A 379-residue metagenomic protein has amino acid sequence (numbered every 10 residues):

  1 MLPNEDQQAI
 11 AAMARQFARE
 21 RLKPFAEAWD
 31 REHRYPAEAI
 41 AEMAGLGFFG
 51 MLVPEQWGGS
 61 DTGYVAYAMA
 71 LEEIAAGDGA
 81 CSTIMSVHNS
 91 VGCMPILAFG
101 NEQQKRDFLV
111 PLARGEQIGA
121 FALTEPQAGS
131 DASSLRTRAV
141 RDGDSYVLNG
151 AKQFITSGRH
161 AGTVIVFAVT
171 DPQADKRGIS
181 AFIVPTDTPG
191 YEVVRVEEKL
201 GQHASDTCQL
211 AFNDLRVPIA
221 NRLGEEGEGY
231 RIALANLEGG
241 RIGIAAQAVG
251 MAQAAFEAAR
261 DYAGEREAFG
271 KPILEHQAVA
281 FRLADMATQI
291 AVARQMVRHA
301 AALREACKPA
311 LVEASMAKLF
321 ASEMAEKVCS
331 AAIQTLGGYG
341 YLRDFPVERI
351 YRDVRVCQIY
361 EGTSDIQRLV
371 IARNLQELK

Functional and structural regions predicted by a protein language model:
M1-C81, V87, F99-Q104, P111-E116 (+4 more regions): Alpha-helical interface subdomain recognition
T62, D131-S133, S157-G162, D175-G178 (+2 more regions): Short glycine/proline-enriched turns and hinge-like loops at secondary-structure junctions
M85, L112, Q127-S130, F154-S157 (+2 more regions): Short Gly/Pro-enriched turn/cap motifs at secondary-structure boundaries
G115-L123, F167: A short, Trp-centered hydrophobic/proline-enriched beta-strand micro-motif
S130-D131, Y146: Hydrophobic, small-residue-rich alpha-helical packing segments that form membrane-like cores
S134, D187-P218: Flexible, small-/acidic-enriched active-site or ligand-binding loops
S145, N149-V193: A short core secondary-structure module
N213-I232: Long, acidic (Asp/Glu-rich), low-complexity accessory segments flanking structured domains
